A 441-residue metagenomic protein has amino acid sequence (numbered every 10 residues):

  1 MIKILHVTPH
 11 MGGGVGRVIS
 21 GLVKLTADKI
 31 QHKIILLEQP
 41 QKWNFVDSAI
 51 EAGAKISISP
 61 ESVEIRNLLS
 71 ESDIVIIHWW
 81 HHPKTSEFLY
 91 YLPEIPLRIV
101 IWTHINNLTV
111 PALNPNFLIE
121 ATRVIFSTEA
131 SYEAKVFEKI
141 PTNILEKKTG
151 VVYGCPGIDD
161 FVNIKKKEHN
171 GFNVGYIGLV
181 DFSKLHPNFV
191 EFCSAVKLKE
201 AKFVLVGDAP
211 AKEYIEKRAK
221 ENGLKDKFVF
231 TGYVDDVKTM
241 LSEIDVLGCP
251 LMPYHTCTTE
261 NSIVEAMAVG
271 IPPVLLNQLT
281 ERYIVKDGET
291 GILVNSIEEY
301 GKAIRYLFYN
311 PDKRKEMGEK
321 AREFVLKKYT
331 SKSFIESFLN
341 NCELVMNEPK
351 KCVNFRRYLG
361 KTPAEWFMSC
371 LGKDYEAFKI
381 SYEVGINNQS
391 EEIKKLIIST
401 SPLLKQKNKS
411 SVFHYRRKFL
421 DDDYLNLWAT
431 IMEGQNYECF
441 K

Functional and structural regions predicted by a protein language model:
L5-V7, G154-D160, K166-K184, V190-C193 (+1 more regions): Conserved donor-binding/catalytic core segment of Leloir-type glycosyltransferases
G13-K24, F172, L179-A195, P210-E213: A conserved mid-protein helix/loop that constitutes part of the nucleotide-sugar donor-binding site
L36, P272-L275: Short hydrophobic beta-strand element within catalytic cores of glycosyltransferases and related nucleotide-activated
I50-G53, I215-V234: Nucleotide-activated donor-binding/catalytic signature segment of Leloir-type glycosyltransferases, i.e., the conserved
P111-K148, P156-I158: A short, active-site helix/loop in glycosyltransferases that binds the activated sugar's phosphate group
P250-V264, L276-Y283: Nucleotide-sugar-dependent
D287-G288, I292-E298, Y306-P311: Conserved acidic donor-binding segment of nucleotide-sugar-dependent glycosyltransferases
K332, E336-K441: C-terminal amphipathic helix plus adjacent low-complexity, charged tail appended to glycosyltransferase catalytic
